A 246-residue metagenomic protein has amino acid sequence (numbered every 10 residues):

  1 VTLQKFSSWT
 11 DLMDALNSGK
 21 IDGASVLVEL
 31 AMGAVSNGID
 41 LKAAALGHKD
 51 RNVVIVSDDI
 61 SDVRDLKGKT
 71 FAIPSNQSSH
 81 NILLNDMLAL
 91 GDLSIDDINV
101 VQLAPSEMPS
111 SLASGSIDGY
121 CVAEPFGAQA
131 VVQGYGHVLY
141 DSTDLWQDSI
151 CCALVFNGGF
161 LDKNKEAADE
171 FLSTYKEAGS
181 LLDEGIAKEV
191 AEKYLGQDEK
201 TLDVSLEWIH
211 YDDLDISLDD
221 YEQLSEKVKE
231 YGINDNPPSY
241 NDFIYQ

Functional and structural regions predicted by a protein language model:
V1-L93, V100-Q102, D118-E124, Y135-L139 (+1 more regions): Short, glycine-/small- and polar/acidic-enriched structural segments that line small-molecule recognition paths
T10, D14, S18, M32 (+10 more regions): Solvent-exposed, polar/charged alpha-helical surfaces in well-ordered, non-transmembrane soluble domains, broadly
V28-L30, V101, P105-V190: Pocket-lining segment of extracytoplasmic ligand-binding domains
V35, A89, V131, E192-K193 (+1 more regions): Short polybasic/polar patches that bind polyanions
D162-D235: Secondary-structure end/capping motifs
E230, N236-Q246: Hinge/cleft segment of the Venus flytrap/periplasmic-binding protein
